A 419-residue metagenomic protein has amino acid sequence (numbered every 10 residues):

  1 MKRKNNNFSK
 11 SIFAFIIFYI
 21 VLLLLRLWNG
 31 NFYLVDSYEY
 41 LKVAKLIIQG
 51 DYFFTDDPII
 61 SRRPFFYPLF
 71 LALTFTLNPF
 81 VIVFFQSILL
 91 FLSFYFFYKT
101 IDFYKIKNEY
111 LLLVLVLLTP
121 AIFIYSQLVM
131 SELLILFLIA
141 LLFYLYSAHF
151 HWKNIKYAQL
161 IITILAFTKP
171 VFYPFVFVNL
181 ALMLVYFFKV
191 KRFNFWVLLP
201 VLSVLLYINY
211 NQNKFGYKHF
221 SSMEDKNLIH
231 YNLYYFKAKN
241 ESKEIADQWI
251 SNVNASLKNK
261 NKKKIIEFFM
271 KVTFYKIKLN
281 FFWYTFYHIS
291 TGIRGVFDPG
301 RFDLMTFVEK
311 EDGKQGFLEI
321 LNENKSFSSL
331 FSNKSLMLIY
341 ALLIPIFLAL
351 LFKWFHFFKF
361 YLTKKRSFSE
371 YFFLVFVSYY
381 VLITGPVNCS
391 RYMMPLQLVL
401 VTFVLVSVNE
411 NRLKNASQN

Functional and structural regions predicted by a protein language model:
S9-K10, F94-P120, L136-F137, I155-Y157 (+1 more regions): Transmembrane-helix signature of polytopic, membrane-embedded enzymes that assemble or transfer cell-envelope glycans
Y19, E109-P120, I124, L128 (+2 more regions): Short helix- or helix-capping micro-motifs that position conserved polar/aromatic residues at function-defining sites
Y40-I47, P58-N78, S87: Short hydrophobic/aromatic helix or loop-helix immediately within or flanking a transmembrane segment in polytopic
L77-V81, Y287-F376: Membrane-interface anchor segments at the N-terminal boundary of transmembrane helices in multi-pass membrane enzymes
V81-I106, L141, F352-K359: Transmembrane-helix motifs of polytopic, lipid-linked glycan transferases
L113, I155-P170, N179-A181, P200-N209 (+1 more regions): Membrane-interface alpha helices of multi-pass inner-membrane proteins
Q127-I135: Short acidic/glycine- and proline-prone juxtamembrane loop motifs at membrane-interface regions of multi-pass membrane
F215-L318: Membrane-proximal stem/loop segments at transmembrane-domain junctions that anchor or position
